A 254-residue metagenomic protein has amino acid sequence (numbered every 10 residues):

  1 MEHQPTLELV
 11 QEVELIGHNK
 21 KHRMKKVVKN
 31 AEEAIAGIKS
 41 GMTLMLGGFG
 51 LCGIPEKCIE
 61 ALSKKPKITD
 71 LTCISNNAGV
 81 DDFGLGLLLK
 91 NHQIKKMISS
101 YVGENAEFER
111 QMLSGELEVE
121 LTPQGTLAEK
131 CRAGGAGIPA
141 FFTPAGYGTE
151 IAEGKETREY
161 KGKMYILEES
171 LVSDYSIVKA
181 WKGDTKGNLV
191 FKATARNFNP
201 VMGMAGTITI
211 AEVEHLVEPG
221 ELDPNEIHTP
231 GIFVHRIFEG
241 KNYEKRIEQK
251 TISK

Functional and structural regions predicted by a protein language model:
M1-R23: N-terminal amphipathic/basic-hydrophobic helices that include classical n-h-c signal peptides and signal-anchor
K20-K254: Conserved alpha/beta enzyme-core scaffold
